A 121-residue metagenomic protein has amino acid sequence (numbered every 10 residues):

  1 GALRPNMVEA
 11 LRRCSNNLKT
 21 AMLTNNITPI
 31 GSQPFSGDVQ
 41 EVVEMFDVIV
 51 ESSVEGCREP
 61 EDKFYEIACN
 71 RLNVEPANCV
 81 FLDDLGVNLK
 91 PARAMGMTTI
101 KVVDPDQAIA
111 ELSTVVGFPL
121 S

Functional and structural regions predicted by a protein language model:
G1-A21, D62: Short, acidic loop-to-helix structural element flanking the phosphoryl-transfer center in phosphate-processing enzymes
R12, I27-S121: Asp-based, Mg2+/Mn2+-dependent phosphohydrolase catalytic module
T24: Conserved phosphate-coupling serine/threonine residues in phosphotransfer and NTP-handling enzymes
